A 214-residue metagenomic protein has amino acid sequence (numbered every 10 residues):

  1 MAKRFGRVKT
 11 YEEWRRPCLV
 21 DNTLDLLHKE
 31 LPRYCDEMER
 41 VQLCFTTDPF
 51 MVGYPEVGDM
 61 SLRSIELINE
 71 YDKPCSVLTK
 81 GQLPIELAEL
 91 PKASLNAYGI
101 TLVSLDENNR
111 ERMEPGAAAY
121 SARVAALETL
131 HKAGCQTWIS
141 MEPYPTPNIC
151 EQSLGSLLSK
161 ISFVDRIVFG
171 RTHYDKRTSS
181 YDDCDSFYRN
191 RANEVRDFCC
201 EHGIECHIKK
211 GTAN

Functional and structural regions predicted by a protein language model:
M1-A97, L105-N108, D182: Conserved Radical SAM active-site core
R15-L19, E56-M60, E114-A122, I149-S153 (+1 more regions): Alpha-helix N-cap and loop-to-helix initiation/capping positions
L24-L31, L62-I65, A88, V124-E128 (+2 more regions): Generic structural signal for well-ordered alpha-helices, preferentially at hydrophobic/aromatic core positions
R40-Q42, P74-S76, L95-G99, Q136-S140 (+2 more regions): Structural preference for beta-strand elements that scaffold enzyme active sites
F45, V77-G81, I100-S104, M141-P143 (+2 more regions): A cross-domain feature marking catalytic cores of carbohydrate-active enzymes and several ubiquitous metabolic/repair
P91-D106, V164-Y174: Non-cysteine beta-strand/loop elements that form the S-adenosyl-L-methionine
G116, E128-I149: Conserved strand-turn element in the central/C-terminal portion of the radical SAM core barrel that lines
K132-G134, I149-N214: Auxiliary Fe-S-binding modules of radical SAM enzymes
